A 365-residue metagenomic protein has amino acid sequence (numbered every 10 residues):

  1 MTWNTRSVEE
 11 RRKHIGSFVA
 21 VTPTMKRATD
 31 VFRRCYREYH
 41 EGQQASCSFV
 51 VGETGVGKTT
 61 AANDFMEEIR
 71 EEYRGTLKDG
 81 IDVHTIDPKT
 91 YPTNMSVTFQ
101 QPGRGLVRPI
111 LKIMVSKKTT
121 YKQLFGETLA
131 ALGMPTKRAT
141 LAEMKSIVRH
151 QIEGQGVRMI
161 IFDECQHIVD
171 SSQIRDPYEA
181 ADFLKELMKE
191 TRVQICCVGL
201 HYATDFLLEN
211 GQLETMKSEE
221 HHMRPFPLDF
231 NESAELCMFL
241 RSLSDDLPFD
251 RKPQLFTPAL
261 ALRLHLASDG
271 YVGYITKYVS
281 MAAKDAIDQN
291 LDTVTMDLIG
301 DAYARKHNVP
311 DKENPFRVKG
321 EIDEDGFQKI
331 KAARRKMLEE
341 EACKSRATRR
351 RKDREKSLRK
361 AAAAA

Functional and structural regions predicted by a protein language model:
M1-T5, K13, V21, G55 (+3 more regions): C-terminal alpha-helical "lid" subdomain
E10-T29: Dynamic helix-loop-helix/coil hinge segments at AAA+ ATPase domain boundaries and subdomain interfaces
T29-E41: Pre-Walker A adenine-sensing motif
Q44-D64: Walker A/P-loop nucleotide-binding motif
E68-T98, M134-T136: Post-Walker A helix-loop "phosphate-sensing" segment adjacent to the P-loop in P-loop NTPases
G80-I86, I110-T119: A short hydrophobic beta-strand->loop->alpha-helix junction that borders the nucleotide-binding pocket of P-loop NTPases
S116-H150, V169-S171, R175: Short glycine-rich substrate-engagement loop in P-loop NTPases that contacts/grips substrate
M159, H167-Q173, Y178-A259: The catalytic "switch" region of P-loop NTPases
